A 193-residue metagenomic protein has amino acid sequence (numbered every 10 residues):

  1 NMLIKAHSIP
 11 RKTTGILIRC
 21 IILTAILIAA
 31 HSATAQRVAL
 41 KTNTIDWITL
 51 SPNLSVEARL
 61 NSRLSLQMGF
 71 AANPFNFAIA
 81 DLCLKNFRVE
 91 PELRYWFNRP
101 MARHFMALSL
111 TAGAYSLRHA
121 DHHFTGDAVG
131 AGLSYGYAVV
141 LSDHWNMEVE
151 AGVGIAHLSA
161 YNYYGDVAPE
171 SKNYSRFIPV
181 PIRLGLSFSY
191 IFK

Functional and structural regions predicted by a protein language model:
N1-I16: N-terminal secretory signal peptides that target proteins for export/translocation
I18-A29: Bacterial N-terminal signal peptides
H31-A35: Sec/Tat signal peptide C-region and signal peptidase I cleavage site
R37-A39, P74-N76, L117-H119, V167-N173: Extracytoplasmic loops and strand-loop junctions of Gram-negative outer membrane beta-barrel proteins
R37-T49: Short N-terminal segments immediately surrounding and downstream of signal-peptide cleavage
L50-P52, G132: Short, surface-exposed coil-to-beta transition loops
A58-V149, S187-Y190: Gram-negative (and chloroplast) outer-membrane scaffold detector with strong preference for beta-barrel transmembrane
S142-K193: Predominantly the C-terminal beta-signal and adjacent terminal strand-loop region of outer-membrane beta-barrel
